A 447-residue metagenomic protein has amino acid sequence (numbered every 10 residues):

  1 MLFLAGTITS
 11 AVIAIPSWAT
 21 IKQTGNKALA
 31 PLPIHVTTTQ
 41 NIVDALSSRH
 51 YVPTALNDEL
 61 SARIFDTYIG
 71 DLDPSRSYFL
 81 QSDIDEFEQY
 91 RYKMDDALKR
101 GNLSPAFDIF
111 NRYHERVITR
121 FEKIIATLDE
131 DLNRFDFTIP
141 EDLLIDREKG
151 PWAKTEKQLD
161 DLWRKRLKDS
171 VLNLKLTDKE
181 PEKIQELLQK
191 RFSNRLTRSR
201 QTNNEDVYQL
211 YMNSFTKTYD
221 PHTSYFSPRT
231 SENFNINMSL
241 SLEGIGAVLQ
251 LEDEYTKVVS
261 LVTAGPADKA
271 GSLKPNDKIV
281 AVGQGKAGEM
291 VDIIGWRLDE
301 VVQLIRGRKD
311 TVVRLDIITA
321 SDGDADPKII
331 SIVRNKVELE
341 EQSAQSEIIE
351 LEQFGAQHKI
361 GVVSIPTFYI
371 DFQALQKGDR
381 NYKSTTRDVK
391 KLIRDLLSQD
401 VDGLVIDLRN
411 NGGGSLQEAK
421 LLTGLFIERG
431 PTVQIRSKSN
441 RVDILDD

Functional and structural regions predicted by a protein language model:
L2-A14: Bacterial N-terminal signal peptides
I21-K27, T39-Y51, Q89-K93, K190-N194 (+1 more regions): Acidic/histidine-rich, surface-exposed loop or edge segments in extracytoplasmic proteins
A30-P31, S47-N57, R200-N204, T223-I236 (+5 more regions): Cleft-lining beta-strand/loop regions that shape enzyme active-site pockets
V36-V43, N57-I69, R76, I84 (+17 more regions): Extracytoplasmic/secreted envelope proteins and their assembly/folding machinery, especially bacterial periplasmic
L56-A62, Y68-D142, L196-L251, V312-R314 (+1 more regions): Extended, small/polar residue-biased N-terminal targeting/export presequences and adjacent propeptide/linker tracts
G70-D71, Y92, A106, N111-E122 (+4 more regions): PDZ/PDZ-like domain segments forming the peptide/carboxylate-binding groove, activating on the N-terminal beta-strands
D178-K190: Conserved functional hotspot residues or short segments at active or partner-binding sites across diverse domains
